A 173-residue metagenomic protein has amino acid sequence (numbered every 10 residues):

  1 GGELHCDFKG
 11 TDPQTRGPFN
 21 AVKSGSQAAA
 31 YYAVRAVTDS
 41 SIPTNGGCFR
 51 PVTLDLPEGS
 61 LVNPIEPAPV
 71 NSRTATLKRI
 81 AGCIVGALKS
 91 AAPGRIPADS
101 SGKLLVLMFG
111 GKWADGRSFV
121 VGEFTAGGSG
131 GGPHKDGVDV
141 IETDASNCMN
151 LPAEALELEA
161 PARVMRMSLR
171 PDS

Functional and structural regions predicted by a protein language model:
G1-S173: Glycine/proline-enriched, intrinsically flexible loops and inter-domain linkers
